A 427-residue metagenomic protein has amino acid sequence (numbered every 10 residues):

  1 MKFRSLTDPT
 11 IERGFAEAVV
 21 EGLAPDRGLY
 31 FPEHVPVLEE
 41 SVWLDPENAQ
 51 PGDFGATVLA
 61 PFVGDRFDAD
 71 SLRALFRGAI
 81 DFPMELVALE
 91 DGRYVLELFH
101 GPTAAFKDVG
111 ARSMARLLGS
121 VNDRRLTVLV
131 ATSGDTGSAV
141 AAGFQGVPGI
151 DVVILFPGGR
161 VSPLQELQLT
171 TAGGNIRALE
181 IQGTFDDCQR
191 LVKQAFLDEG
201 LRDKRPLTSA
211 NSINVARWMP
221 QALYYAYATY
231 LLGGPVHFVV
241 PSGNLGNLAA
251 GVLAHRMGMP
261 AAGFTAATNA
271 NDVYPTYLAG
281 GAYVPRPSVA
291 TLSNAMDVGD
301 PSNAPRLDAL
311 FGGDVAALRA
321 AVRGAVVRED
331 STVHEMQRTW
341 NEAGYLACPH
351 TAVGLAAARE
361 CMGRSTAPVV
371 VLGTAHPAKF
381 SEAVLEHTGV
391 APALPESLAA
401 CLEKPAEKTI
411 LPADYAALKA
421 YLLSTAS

Functional and structural regions predicted by a protein language model:
M1-S427: PLP-dependent amino-acid enzyme catalytic core
